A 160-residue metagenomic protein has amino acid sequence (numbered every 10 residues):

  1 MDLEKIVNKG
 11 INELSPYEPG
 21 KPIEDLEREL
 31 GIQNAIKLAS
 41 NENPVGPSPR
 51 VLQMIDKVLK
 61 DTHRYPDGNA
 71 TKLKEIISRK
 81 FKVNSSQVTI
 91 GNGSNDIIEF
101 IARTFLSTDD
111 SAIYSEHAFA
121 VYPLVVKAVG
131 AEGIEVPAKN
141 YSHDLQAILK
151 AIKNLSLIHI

Functional and structural regions predicted by a protein language model:
M1-R64, H143, L149: N-terminal "arm"/small-domain region of PLP-dependent enzymes with the aminotransferase-like
N34, Q87, E132-I134: Conserved beta-strand segments of alpha/beta enzyme cores
L38, Y65, G91, V136: Hydrophobic residues at beta-strand termini and immediately following loops that shape nucleotide-binding pockets
T71-S111: Phosphate-binding glycine-rich loop
T104-V125: Conserved PLP-anchoring active-site segment centered on the Schiff-base-forming lysine
E116, E132-K139: Short beta->alpha connector loops at strand-helix junctions that form conserved, small/polar/Pro-enriched
I158-I160: Conserved small/polar residues in nucleotide/adenosyl-binding loops
